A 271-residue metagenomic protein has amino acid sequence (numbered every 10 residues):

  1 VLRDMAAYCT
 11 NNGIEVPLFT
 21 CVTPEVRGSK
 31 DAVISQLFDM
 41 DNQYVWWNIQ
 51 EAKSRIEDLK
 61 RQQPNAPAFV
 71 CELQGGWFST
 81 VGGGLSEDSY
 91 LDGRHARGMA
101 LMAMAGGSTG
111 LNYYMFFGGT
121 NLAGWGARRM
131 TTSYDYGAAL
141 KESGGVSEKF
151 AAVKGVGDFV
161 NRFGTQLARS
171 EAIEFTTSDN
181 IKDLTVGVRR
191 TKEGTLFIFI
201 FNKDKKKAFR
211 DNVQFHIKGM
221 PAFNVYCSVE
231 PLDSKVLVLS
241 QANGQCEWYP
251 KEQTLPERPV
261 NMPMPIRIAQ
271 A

Functional and structural regions predicted by a protein language model:
V1-D31: Active-site neighborhood of glycoside hydrolase catalytic domains
R3, Y90-R97, A105-S108, R128 (+1 more regions): Conserved structured core elements
A6-T10, A100, K154-N161: Non-transmembrane alpha-helical segments in soluble domains of secreted/periplasmic/extracellular proteins
C9-G13, F38-G126, H216-I217: Catalytic-core region of carbohydrate-active enzymes that cleave or remodel glycosidic bonds
V16-F19, T109-M115, R162-A172: Acidic/polar loop patches that form or flank catalytic/metal-binding clefts of enzymes that bind anionic ligands
E25, Y44-W46, G75-G76, G118 (+3 more regions): Short, glycine-/Ser/Thr-/acidic-enriched flexible segments
F116-L167: Loop/helix patches that line or flank the sugar-binding groove of alpha-linked glycan CAZymes
G145-A271: Non-catalytic C-terminal accessory domains or segments of carbohydrate-active enzymes
